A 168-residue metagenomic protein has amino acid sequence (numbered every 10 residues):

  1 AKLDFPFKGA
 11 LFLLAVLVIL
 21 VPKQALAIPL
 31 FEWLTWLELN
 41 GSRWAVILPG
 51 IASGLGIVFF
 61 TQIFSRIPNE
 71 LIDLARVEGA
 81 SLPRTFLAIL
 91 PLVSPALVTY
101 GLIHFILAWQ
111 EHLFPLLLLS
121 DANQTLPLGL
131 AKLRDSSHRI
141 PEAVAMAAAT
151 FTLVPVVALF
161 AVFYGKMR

Functional and structural regions predicted by a protein language model:
A1-R168: A hydrophobic, multi-pass inner-membrane permease signature
